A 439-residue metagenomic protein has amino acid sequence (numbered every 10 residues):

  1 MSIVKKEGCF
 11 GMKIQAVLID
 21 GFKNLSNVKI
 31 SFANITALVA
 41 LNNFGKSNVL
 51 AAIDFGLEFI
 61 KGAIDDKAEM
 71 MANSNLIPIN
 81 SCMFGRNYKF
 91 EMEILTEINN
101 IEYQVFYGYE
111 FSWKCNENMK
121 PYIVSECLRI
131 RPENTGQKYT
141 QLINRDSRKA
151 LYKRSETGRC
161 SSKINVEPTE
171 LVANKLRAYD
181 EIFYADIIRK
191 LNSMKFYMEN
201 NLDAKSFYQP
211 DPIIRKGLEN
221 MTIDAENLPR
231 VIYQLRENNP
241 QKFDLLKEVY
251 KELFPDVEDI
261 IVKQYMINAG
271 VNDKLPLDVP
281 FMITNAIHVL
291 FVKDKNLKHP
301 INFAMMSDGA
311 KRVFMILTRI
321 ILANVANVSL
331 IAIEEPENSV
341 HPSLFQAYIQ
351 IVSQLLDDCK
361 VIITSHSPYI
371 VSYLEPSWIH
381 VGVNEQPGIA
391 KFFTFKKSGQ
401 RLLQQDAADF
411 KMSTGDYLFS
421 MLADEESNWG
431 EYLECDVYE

Functional and structural regions predicted by a protein language model:
S2, E7-F10, L50-P121: Conserved P-loop NTP-binding catalytic core
S2-S26: N-terminal pre-Walker A segment at the start of P-loop NTPase domains
E7-G11, Q346-E439: C-terminal lobe/lid and adjacent interdomain/linker elements of RecA-like ASCE P-loop ATPase modules
N27-A33, A323-A326: Phosphate-binding P-loop
F32-N75, E126-L128, V313-F314, R319 (+1 more regions): Phosphate-binding glycine-rich loops of NTP-binding sites
Y103-E258: Electropositive, glycine-dotted interaction segments that contact anionic polymers or phosphate-rich ligands
E248-F254, D259-I321, L330-S343: Conserved ABC ATPase signature
A310-R312, I316-P376: C-terminal structural cap/anchor segments
